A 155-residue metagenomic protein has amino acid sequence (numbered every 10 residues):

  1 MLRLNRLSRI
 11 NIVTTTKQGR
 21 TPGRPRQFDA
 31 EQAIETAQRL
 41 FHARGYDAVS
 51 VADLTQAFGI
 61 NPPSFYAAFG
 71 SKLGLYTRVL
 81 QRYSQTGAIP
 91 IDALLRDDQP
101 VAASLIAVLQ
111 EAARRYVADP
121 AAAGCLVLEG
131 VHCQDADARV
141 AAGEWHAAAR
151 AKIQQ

Functional and structural regions predicted by a protein language model:
M1-F28: N-terminal intrinsically disordered/low-complexity leader segments
A30-E31, V51, L73, T77 (+6 more regions): Short, structured helix-loop boundary elements
E31-Q32, T36-G74, R78: Helix-turn-helix
R78, D92-A123: Hydrophobic alpha-helical connector segments
Q81-G87: Short, basic, alpha-helical segments at the C-terminal edge of helix-turn-helix-like DNA-binding modules
A88, A103-A107, A136-Q155: Amphipathic alpha-helical packing segments from all-alpha helical-bundle domains
S104, A118-V140: Amphipathic alpha-helical segments used for helix-helix packing
